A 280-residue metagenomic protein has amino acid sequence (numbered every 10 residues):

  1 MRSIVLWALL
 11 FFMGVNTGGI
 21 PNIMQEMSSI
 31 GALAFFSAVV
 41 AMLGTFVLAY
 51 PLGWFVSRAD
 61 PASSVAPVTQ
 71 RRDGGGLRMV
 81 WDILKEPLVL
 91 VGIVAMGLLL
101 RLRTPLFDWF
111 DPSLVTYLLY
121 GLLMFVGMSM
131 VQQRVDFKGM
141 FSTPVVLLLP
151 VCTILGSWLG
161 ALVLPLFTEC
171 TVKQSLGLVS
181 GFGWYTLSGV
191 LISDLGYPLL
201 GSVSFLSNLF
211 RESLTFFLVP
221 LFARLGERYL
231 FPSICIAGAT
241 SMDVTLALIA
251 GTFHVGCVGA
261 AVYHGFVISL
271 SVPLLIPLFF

Functional and structural regions predicted by a protein language model:
M1-Q25, L43-D60, S64-F137, V151-L166: Structural signature of multi-pass alpha-helical membrane transport proteins
R2-A8, L33-G44, V89, F110-L123 (+3 more regions): Structural signature of hydrophobic alpha-helical transmembrane segments
R2-L9, G75-L88, L147-P150, G177-G183 (+2 more regions): Juxtamembrane helix-loop boundaries in multi-pass membrane proteins
G14, G19, Q174-L214, Y229-Y263: Alpha-helical membrane segments and immediately flanking helix-loop junctions that form or couple to the substrate/ion
I23-L48, E86, L90, R134-L162 (+2 more regions): Entry/N-cap segments of selected transmembrane alpha helices and their immediately preceding amphipathic helices
L33-A66, L148-S193, F210-G226: Transmembrane alpha-helices that form the ion-translocation and gating core of multi-pass ion transport proteins
S271-F280: Juxtamembrane boundary at the C-terminal end of a transmembrane helix
